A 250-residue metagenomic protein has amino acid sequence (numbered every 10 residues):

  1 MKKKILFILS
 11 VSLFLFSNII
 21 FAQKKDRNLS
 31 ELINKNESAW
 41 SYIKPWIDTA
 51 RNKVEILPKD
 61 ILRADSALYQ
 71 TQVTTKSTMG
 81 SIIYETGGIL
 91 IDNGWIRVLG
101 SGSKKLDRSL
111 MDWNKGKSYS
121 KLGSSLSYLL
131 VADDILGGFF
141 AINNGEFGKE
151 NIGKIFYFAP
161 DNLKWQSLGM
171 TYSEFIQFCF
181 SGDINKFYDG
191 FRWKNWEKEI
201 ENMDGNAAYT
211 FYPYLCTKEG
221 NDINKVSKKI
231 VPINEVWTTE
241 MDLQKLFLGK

Functional and structural regions predicted by a protein language model:
M1-K25: Bacterial Sec-dependent N-terminal signal peptides
M1-K4, I152, M241-D242: Extended hydrophobic/aromatic-rich secondary-structure runs
L9, K104-L106, F139, N144 (+3 more regions): Residues in flexible loops and secondary-structure boundaries
N18-I19, G88, F187-G190: Residue-level signature of transmembrane alpha-helix interfaces in integral membrane proteins
K24-F147, K198-K250: A surface-exposed partner-binding patch
G116, L130-D134, W165-F178, G190-E197: Low-complexity, flexible helical/coil segments
N151-F187: Compact, glycine/acidic-enriched structural inserts
F175-P213: Short aromatic loop motif centered on NTY/YTY
